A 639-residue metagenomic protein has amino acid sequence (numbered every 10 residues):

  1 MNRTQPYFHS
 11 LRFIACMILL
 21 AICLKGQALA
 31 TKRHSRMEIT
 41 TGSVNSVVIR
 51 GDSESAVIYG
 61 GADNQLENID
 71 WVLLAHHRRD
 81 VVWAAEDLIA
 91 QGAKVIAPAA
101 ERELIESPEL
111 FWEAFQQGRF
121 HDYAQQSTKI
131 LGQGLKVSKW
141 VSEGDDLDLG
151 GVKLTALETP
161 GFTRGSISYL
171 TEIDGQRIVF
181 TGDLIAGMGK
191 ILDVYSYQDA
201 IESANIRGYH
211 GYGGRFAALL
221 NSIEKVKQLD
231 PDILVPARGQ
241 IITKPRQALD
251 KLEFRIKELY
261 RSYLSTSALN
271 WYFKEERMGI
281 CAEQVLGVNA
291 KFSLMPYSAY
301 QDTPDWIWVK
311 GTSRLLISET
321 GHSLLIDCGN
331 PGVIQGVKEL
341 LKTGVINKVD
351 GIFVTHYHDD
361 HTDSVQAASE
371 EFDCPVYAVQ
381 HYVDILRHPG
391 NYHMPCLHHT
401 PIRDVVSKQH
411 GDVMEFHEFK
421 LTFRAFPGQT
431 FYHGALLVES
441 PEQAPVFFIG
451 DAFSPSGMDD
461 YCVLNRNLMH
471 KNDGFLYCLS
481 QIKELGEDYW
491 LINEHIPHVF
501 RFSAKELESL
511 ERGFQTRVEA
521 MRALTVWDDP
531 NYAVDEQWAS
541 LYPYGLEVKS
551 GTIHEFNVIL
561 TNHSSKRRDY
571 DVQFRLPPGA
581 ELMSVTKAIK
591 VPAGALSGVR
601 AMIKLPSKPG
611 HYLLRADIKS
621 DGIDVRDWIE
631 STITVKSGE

Functional and structural regions predicted by a protein language model:
L29-Q65, S168-G182, A186-G187, K291-K342 (+1 more regions): Conserved beta-strand hairpin/beta-sheet module of binuclear metal-dependent hydrolase folds, prominently
R36, G61-D146, G332-I334, L340-E415: Active-site HxH/HxHxD metal-binding segment of metal-dependent hydrolases
S55, D146-L149, K153-R246, K251 (+3 more regions): Metallo-beta-lactamase
V518-K549: Low-complexity, acidic Ser/Thr/Pro/Gly-rich terminal tails and inter-domain linkers that flank the onset of structured
I559-S564: Asparagine-centered strand-capping/turn motif at beta-strand->loop junctions
S565-G579, I618-K619: Short acidic, flexible loop segments centered on an aromatic residue
A588-S597, V635-K636: Short proline/glycine- and polar residue-rich coil/turn motifs
K604-G610: Short, surface-exposed loop/turn segments at beta-strand-coil junctions that are enriched for proline with nearby
